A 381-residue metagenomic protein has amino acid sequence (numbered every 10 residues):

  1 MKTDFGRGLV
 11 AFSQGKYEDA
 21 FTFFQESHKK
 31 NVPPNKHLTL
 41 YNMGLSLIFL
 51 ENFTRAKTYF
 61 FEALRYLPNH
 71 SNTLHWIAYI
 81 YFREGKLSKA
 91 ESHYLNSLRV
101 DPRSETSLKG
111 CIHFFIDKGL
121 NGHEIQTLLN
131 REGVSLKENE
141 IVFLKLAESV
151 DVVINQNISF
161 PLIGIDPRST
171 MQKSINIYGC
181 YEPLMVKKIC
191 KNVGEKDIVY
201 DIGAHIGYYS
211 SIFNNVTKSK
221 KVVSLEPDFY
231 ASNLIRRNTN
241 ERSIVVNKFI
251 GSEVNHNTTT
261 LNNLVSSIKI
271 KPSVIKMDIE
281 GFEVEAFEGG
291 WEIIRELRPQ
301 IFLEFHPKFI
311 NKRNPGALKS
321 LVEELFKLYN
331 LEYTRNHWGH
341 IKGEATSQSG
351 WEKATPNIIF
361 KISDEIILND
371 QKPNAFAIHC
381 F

Functional and structural regions predicted by a protein language model:
M1-K2, P34-L38, S71-N72, E105-T106: Helix-start (N-cap) detector for alpha-helical repeat units in TPR-like alpha-solenoids, especially tetratricopeptide
D4, L9-Y17, F21, Y41 (+9 more regions): S-adenosyl-L-methionine
H28-K29, R65, R99: Amphipathic alpha-helical segments of tetratricopeptide repeats
V32-P34, P68, P102, L136: Short coil turns that delineate tetratricopeptide repeat
I177-Y200, V245-L297, F309-G316: Short internal loop-to-helix segment that lines adenine-nucleotide cofactor pockets
F213-T217, G290-R298, F326: Short, conserved loop/helix-junction motifs that constitute active-site signature segments in enzyme catalytic cores
